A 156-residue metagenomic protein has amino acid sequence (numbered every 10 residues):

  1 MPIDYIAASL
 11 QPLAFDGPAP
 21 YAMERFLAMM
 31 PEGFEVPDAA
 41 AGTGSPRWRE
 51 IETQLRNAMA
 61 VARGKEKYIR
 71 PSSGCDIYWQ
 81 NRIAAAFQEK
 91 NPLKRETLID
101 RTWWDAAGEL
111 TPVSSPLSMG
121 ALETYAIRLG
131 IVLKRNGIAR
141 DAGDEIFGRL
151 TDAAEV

Functional and structural regions predicted by a protein language model:
M1-V156: Extended alpha-helical surfaces
